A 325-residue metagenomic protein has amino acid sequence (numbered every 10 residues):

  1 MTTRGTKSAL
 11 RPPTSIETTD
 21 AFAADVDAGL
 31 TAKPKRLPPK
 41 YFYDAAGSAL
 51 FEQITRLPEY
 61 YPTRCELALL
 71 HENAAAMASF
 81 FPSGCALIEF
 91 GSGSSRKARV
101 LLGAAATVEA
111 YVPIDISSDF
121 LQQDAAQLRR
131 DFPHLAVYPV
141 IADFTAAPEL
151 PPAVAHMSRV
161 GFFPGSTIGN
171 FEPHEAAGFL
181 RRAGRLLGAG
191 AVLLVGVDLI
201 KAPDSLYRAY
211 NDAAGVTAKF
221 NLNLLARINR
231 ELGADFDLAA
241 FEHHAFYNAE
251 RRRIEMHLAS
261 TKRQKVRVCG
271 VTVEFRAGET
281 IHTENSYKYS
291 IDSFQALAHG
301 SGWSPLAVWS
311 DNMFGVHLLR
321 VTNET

Functional and structural regions predicted by a protein language model:
T2-Y41, S48: N-terminal auxiliary segments of SAM/dcSAM-dependent transferases
P34-F81: Class I SAM-dependent methyltransferase Rossmann-like catalytic core, especially the SAM/SAH-binding loop
G84-G93: Conserved class I S-adenosyl-L-methionine
S94-T107: Conserved SAM-binding loop of SAM-dependent methyltransferases across substrates and taxa, primarily the Class I
I114-D119: Conserved SAM/SAH-binding beta-strand->alpha-helix loop
A177-A189: A short glycine-rich, Lys/Arg-flanked "PGG" loop and its adjoining helix->strand segment in the class I
L186-I200: Conserved beta-strand signature within the Rossmann-like core of class I S-adenosyl-L-methionine
S205-Y287, I291, Q295-S301: Substrate-binding/catalytic lobe of Class I Rossmann-like enzymes that use SAM or dcSAM, i.e., the mid-to-C-terminal
